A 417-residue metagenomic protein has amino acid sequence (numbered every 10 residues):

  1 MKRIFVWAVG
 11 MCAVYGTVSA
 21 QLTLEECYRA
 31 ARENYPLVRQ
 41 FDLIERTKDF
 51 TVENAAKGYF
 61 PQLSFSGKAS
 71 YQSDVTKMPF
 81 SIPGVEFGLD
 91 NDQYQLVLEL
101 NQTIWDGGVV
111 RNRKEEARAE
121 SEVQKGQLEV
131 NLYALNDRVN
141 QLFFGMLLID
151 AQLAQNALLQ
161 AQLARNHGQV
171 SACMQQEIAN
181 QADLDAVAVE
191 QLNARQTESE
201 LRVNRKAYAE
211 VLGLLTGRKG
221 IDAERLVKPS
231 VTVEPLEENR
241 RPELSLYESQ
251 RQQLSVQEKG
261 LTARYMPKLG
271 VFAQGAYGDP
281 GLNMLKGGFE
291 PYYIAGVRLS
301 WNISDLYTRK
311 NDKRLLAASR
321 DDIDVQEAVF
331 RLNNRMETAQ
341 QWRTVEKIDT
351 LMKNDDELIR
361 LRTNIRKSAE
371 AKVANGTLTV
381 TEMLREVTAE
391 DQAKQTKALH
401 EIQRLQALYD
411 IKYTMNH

Functional and structural regions predicted by a protein language model:
M1-Y35, H417: Bacterial Sec-dependent N-terminal signal peptides
S19-S64, I178-Q181, T216-Q257, M266 (+1 more regions): Bacterial Sec-pathway N-terminal export signals of envelope proteins
L22, F50, N131-S245, T344 (+3 more regions): Periplasmic alpha-helical coiled-coil/stalk elements that build and connect Gram-negative outer-membrane
E25-Y28, G220, T396-H417: Acidic, low-complexity, intrinsically disordered peripheral segments
R39, Q62-S81, D90, N101-V130 (+4 more regions): Small/polar (Gly/Ser/Thr/Ala-rich) solvent-exposed segments that form structured loops/beta-strands/short helices used
Q40-A55, N131, L135-N156, A172 (+4 more regions): Amphipathic alpha-helical coiled-coil segments
Q93-Q95, Q141, A186, K268 (+1 more regions): Transmembrane beta-barrel architecture of outer-membrane proteins
V97-E99, F143, G296-R298, W342: Membrane-embedded beta-strand positions in outer-membrane beta-barrel channels/transporters
